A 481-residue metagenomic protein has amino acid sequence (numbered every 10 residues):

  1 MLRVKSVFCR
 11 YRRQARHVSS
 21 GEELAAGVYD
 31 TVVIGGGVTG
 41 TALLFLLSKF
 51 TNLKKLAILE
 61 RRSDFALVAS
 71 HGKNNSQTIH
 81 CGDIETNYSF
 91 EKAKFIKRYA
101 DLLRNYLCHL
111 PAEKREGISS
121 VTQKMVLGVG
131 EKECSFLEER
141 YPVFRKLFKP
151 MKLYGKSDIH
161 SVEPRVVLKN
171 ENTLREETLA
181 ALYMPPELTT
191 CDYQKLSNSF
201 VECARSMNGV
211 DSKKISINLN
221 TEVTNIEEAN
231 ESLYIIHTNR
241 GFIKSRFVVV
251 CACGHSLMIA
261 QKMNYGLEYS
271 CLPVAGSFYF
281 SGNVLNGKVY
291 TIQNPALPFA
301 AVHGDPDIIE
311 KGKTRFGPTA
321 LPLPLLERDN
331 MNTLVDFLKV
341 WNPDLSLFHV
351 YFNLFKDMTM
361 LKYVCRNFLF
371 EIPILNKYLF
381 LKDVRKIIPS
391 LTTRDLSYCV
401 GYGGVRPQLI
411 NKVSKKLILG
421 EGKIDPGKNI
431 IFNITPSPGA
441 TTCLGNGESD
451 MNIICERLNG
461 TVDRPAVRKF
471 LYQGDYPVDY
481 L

Functional and structural regions predicted by a protein language model:
A25, P389-L481: C-terminal lid/capping helical subdomain adjacent to the catalytic/cofactor pocket in oxidative enzymes
G27-Y29, H237-F247: Core beta-strand elements of the Rossmann-like FAD/NAD(P) dinucleotide-binding domain in flavoenzyme oxidoreductases
Y29-A57: N-terminal Rossmann-like FAD-binding beta1-loop-alpha1 element of flavoenzymes
F45, R61, I79, A112-V121 (+5 more regions): Active-site substrate-recognition segment that forms the wall of the catalytic cavity or substrate channel
S48-G72: Glycine-rich FAD pyrophosphate-binding loop
S76-R165, L323-L325, D329-V335: Dinucleotide-binding Rossmann-like beta1-alpha1 core, especially the glycine-rich loop that anchors the ADP
E91-A100, L127-L137, L182-R205, N218 (+2 more regions): Short beta-strand to alpha-helix junction loop
S120, G130-N218, N225-A229, L338-K356: Flavin (FAD/FMN) cofactor-binding and adjacent substrate-gating region of FAD-dependent oxidoreductase domains
